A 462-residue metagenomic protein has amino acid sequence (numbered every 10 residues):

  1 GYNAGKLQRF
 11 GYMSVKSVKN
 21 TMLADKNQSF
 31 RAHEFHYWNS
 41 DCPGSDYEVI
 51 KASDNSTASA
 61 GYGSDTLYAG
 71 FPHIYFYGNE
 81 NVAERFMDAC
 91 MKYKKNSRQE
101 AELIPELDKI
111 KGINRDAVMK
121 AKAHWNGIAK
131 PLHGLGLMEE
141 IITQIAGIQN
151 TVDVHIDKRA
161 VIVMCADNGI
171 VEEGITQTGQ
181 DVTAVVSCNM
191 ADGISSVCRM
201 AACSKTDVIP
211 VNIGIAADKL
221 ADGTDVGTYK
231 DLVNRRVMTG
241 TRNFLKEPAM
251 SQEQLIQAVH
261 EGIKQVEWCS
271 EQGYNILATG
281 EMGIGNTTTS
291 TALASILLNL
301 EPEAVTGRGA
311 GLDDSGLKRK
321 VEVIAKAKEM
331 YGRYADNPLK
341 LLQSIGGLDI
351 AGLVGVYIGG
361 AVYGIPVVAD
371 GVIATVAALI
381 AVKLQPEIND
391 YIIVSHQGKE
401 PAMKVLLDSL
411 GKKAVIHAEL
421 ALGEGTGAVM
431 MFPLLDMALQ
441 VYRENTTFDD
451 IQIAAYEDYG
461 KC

Functional and structural regions predicted by a protein language model:
G1, F35, H73, E424: Hydrophobic, well-ordered secondary-structure elements that form the walls of internal hydrophobic environments
G1-M22: Cysteine-nucleophile active-site neighborhood
K16-S64: Catalytic beta-strand/loop cores that center a nucleophilic Ser/Cys/Thr and support acyl-enzyme chemistry
M22, N39-C42, Y75-Y77, N168-E172 (+1 more regions): Short, acidic Gly/Pro/Ser/Thr-rich loop/turn segments
K26, I74, G78, V368 (+1 more regions): Hydrophobic transmembrane alpha-helical segments of multi-pass transport and channel proteins
A32-F35, L67-P72, V163-M164: Short hydrophobic-aromatic micro-motifs
A60-Q99: Acyltransferase
R98-C462: N-terminal loops that bind phosphate or other acidic moieties and the adjacent beta-alpha structural core
